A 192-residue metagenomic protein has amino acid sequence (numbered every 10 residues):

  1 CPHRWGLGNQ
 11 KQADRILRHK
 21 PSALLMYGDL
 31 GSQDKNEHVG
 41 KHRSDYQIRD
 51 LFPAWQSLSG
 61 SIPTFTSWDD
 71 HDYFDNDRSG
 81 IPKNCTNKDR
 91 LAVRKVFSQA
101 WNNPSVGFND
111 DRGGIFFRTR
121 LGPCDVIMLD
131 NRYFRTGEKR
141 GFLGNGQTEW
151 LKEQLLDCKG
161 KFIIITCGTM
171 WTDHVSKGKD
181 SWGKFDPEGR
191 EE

Functional and structural regions predicted by a protein language model:
C1-E192: Metal-dependent phosphoester/phosphodiester hydrolase catalytic core
